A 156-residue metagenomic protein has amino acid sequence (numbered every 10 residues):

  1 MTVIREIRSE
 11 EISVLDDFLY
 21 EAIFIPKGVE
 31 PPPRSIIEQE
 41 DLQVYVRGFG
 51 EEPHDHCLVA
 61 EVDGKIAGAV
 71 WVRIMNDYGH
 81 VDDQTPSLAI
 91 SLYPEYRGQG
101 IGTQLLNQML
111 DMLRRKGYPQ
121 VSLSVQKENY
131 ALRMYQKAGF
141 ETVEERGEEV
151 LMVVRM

Functional and structural regions predicted by a protein language model:
T2-D17: A short beta-loop-alpha structural element at the N-terminal edge of CoA-dependent acyl/N-acetyltransferase catalytic
I7, I90-L92, V125: Hydrophobic adenine-recognition pocket in adenosine-nucleotide-binding enzymes
E10, V14, I66, N129-Y130: Short alpha-helical
I23-I25, R34-Q84, A89-Y93, R146: Acetyl-CoA-dependent GNAT
A89, G98-D111, R115, Q136-K137: Conserved acetyl-CoA-binding loop-helix of GNAT-fold acetyltransferases
G102, L106, E128-A131, E148-V153: Short glycine/proline-centered loop/turn elements that form peptide/ligand docking sites
L113-Q126: Conserved GNAT acetyl-CoA-binding A-motif
Q136-R146: Conserved acetyl-CoA-binding loop of GNAT-fold acetyltransferases
